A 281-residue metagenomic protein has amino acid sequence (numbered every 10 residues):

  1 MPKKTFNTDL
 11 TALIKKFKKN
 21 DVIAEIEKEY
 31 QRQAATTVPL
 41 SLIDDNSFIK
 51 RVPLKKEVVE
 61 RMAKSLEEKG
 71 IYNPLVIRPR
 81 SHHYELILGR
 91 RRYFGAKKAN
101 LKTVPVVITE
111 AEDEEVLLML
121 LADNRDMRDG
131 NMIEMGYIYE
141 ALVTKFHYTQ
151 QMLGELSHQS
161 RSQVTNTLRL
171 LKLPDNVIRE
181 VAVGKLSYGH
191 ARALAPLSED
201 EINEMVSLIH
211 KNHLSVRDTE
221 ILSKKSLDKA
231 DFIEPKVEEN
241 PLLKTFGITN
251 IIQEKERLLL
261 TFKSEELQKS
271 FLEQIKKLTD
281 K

Functional and structural regions predicted by a protein language model:
P2-V107: Short, charged/polar connector segments at secondary-structure boundaries
F17, M127-K281: Amphipathic alpha-helical extensions and coiled-coil-like segments
N46, V116-R128: Short, Lys/Arg-enriched N-terminal segment that forms or immediately precedes the first helix of a structured domain
M62, A96, L117, M205 (+1 more regions): Hydrophobic side chains in well-ordered alpha-helices
K64, E68, D123, K276-D280: Short, intrinsically disordered, mixed-charge
L88-R91, D113, E134: A generic structural signal for residues located within well-ordered alpha-helices of large catalytic or ligand-binding
T109-E112, H158: Short, ordered loop/turn segments at secondary-structure junctions
